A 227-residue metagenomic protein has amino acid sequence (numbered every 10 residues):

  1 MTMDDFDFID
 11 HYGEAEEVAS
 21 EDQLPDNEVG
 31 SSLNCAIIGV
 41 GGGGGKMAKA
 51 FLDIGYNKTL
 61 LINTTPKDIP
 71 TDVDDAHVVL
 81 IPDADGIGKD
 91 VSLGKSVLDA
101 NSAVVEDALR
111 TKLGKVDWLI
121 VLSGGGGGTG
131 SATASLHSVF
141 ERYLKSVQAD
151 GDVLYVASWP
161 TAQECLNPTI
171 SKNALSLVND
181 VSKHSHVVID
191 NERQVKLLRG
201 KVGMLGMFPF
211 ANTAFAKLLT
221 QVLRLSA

Functional and structural regions predicted by a protein language model:
T2-A227: Tubulin/FtsZ superfamily GTPase core signature
